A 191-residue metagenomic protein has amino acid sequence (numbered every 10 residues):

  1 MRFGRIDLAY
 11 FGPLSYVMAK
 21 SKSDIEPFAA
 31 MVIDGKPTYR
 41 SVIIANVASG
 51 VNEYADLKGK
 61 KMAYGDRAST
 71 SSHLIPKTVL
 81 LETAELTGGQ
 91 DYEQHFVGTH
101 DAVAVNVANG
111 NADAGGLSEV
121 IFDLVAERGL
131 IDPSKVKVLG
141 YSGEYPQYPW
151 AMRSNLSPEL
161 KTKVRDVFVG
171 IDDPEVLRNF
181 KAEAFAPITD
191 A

Functional and structural regions predicted by a protein language model:
M1-G50, E119: Short, glycine-/small- and polar/acidic-enriched structural segments that line small-molecule recognition paths
M1-R2, L57, V107-A108: Hydrophobic residues within well-ordered alpha-helices
R5, Y10, K20, V47 (+5 more regions): Sec/Tat-exported extracytoplasmic proteins
Y10-S23, P76-E82, N106-N109, D113-P133: A ligand-binding cleft/hinge motif common to bilobed small-molecule-binding domains
L14, P37-A104, A112-D113, V120: Bilobed "Venus flytrap"/periplasmic-binding protein-like clamshell domains and structurally analogous long
P27-F28, I43, M62, Q94 (+2 more regions): Generic preference for hydrophobic
I33-A45, L130-F168, D172-P174, R178-A191: Periplasmic-binding protein-like
A63-T70, A108-A112, A151-R153, E183-T189: Second-shell loop/turn segments in exported
